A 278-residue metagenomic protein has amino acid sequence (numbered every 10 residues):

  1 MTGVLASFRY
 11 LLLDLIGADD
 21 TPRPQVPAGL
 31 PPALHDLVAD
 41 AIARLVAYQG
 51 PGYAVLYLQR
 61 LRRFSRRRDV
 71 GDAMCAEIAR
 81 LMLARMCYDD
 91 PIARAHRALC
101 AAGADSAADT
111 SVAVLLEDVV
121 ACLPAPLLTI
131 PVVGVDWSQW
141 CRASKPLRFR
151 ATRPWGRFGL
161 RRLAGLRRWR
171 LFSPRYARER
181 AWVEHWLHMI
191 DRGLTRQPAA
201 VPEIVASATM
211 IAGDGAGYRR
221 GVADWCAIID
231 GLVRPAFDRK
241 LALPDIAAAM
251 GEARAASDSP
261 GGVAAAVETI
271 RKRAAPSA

Functional and structural regions predicted by a protein language model:
M1-A278: Active-site loops and adjacent core secondary-structure elements that bind or stabilize anionic groups
